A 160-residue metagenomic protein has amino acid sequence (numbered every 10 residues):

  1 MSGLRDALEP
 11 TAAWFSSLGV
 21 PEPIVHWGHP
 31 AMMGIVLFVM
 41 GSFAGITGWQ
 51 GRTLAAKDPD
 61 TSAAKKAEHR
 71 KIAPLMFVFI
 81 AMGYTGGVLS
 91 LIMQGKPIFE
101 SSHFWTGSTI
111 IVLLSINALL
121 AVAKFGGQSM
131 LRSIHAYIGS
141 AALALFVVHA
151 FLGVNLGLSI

Functional and structural regions predicted by a protein language model:
M1-I160: Membrane-embedded alpha-helical bundles that constitute the cytochrome b-like, heme-associated redox core of multi-pass
